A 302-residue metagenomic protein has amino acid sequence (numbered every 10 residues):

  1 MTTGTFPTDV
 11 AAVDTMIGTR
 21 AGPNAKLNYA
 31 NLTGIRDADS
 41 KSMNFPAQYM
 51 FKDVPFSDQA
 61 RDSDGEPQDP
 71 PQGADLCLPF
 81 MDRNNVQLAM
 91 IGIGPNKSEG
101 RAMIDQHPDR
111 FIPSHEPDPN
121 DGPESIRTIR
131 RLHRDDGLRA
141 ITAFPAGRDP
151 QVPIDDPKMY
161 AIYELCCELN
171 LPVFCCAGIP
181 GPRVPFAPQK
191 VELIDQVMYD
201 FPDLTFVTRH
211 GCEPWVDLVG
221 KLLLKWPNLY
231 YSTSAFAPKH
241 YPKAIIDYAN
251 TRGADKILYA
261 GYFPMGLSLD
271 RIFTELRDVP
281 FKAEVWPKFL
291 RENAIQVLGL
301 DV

Functional and structural regions predicted by a protein language model:
M1-V13, G22-R83, L88, G253-L258 (+1 more regions): Mid-to-C-terminal alpha-helical segments outside catalytic/metal-binding sites
A12-M16, I91-G92, S114-H115, F206-H210 (+2 more regions): Active-site neighborhood of phospho(di)ester-bond hydrolases with catalytic His/Asp-centered motifs
M16, M81, L132, C166 (+4 more regions): Conserved, mostly hydrophobic/aromatic
R20-G22, N96-E99, N120-D121, R148-D149 (+4 more regions): Active-site environment of divalent metal-dependent phosphoester hydrolases
G73-F80, N84, N96, T128 (+5 more regions): Alpha-helical packing segments of well-folded alpha/beta enzyme cores
Q87-L88, G92-G181, P185-P188: Active-site gating/metal-coordination segments in enzymes
I126-L132, I246-A249, D301: Short, surface-exposed amphipathic charged segments that create phosphate/polyanion-binding patches used for binding
R139-A140, V152-L258: Catalytic pocket-lining loop regions of alpha/beta-barrel enzymes, especially the amidohydrolase/enolase/GH5 lineages
